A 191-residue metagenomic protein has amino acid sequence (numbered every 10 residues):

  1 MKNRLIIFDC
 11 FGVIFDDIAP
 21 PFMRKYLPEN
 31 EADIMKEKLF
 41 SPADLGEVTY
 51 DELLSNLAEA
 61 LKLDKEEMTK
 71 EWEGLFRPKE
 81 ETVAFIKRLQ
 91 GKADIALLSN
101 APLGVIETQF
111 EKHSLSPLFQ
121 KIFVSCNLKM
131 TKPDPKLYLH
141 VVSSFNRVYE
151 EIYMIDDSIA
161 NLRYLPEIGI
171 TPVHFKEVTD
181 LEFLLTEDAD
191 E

Functional and structural regions predicted by a protein language model:
M1-S41, L45, A60, E167-I168: Active-site neighborhood of HAD-like aspartate-dependent phosphohydrolases
K2-I6, P102-L103, E107-E191: Asp-based, Mg2+/Mn2+-dependent phosphohydrolase catalytic module
F15, M35-K36, Y50, K65-M68 (+1 more regions): N-terminal alpha-helical segment
P21-F22, K38, E52, N56 (+6 more regions): Alpha-helical elements of Rossmann-like donor-binding domains used by nucleotide-donor carbohydrate transfer enzymes
L27-P28, A93, N146, G169: Glycine-centered loop/turn motif at secondary-structure junctions
P42-T69: A metal-dependent, Asp-based hydrolase signature
D51, T69-A96, E107, P135: Short, acidic loop-to-helix structural element flanking the phosphoryl-transfer center in phosphate-processing enzymes
S99: Conserved phosphate-coupling serine/threonine residues in phosphotransfer and NTP-handling enzymes
